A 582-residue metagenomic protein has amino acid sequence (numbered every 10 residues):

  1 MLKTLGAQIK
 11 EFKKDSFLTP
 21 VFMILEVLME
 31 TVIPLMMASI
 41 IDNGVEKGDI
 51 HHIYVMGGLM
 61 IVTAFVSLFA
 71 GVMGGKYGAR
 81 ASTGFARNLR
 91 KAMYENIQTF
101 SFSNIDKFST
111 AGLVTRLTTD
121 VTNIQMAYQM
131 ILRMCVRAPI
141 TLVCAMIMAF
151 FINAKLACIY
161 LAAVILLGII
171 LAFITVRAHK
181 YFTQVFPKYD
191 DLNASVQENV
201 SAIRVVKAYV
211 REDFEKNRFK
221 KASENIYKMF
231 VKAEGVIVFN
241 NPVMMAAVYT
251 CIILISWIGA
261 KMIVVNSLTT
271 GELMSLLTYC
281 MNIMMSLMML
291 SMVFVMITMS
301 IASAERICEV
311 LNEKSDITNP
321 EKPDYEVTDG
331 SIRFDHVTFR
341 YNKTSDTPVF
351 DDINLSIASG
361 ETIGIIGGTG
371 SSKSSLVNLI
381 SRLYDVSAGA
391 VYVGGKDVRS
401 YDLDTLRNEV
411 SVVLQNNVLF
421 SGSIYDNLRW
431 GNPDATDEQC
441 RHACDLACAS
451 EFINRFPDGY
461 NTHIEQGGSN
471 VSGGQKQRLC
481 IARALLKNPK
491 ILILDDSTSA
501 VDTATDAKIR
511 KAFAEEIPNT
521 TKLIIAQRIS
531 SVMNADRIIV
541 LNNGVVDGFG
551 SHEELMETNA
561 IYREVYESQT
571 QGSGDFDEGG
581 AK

Functional and structural regions predicted by a protein language model:
M1-E30, M37, V45-L59, V66 (+15 more regions): Membrane-integrated ABC transporters
K10-K13, T99-S103, T119-L132, V136 (+6 more regions): An intracellular "coupling" helix at the cytosolic face of ABC transporter transmembrane type-1 domains
E11, D15-L28, M60-T63, F69 (+2 more regions): Transmembrane helices of ABC transporter permease
P20, I24-V32, F65-V72, I124-A127 (+7 more regions): Hydrophobic alpha-helical transmembrane bundles that constitute the permease/transmembrane domains of multi-pass
I33, M37, G74, G78 (+7 more regions): Hydrophobic/aromatic residues in alpha-helical transmembrane segments
K47, T83, K91-T115, T119-V121 (+5 more regions): Short intracellular "coupling" helices and adjacent cytoplasmic loop segments at the cytosolic face of multi-pass
D49-I53, M148-A162, K232-R306, V310-L311: Helix-loop-helix
Y325-K582: ABC-type nucleotide-binding domain
